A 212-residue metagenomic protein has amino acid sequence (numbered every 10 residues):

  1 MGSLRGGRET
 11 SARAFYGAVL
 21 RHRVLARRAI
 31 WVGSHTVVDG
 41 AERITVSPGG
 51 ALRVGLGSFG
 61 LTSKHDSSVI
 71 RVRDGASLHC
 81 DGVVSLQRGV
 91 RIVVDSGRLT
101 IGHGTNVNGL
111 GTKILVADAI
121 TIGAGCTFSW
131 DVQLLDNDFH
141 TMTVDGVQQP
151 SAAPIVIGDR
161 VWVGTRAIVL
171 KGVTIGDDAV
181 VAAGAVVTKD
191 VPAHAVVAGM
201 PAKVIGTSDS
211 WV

Functional and structural regions predicted by a protein language model:
M1-L135, G158-R160, D177, A193 (+2 more regions): Domain-scale signature associated with acetyltransferase and cell-envelope carbohydrate enzymes
G111-V116, R166-A179, A185-T188: Beta-rich strand-turn-strand
S129, L135, G164, L170 (+1 more regions): ABC-type ATPase nucleotide-binding domain
D138: Short beta-strand-loop-alpha-helix junction that forms the active-site gateway of nucleic-acid-processing nucleases
T141-V144: A short, polar/charged loop-to-alpha-helix boundary motif
V147-K171, M200-V212: C-terminal segments of enzyme domains that contribute to small-molecule binding surfaces
V180, V196-A198: Short-chain dehydrogenase/reductase
V186-T188, V196, V204: Conserved hydrophobic/aromatic beta-strand scaffold that supports enzyme active sites
